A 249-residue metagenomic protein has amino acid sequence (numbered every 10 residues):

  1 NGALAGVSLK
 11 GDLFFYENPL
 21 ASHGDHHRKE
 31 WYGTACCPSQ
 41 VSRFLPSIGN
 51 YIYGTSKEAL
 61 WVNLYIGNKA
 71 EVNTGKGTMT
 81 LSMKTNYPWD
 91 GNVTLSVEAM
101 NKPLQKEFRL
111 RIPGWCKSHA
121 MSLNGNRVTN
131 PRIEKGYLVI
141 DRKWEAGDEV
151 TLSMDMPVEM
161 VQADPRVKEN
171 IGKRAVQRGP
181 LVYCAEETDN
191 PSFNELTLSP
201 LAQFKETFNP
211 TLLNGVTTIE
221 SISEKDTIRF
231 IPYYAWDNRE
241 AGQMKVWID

Functional and structural regions predicted by a protein language model:
A3-A99, I133, R142, E149 (+1 more regions): C-terminal beta-rich recognition modules with glycine/proline-rich loops and embedded aromatic residues
M100, P113, I140: Carbohydrate-binding surfaces of carbohydrate-active enzymes
P103-L123: Beta-strand-rich binding/interaction modules
Q105, E145-A146: Short, well-ordered loop/turn elements at secondary-structure boundaries
W115-K117, A146, M156: A generic "binding-loop/recognition-motif" signal
C116-D141, M160-R166: Solvent-exposed beta-strand/loop surfaces of large extracellular or lumenal domains
